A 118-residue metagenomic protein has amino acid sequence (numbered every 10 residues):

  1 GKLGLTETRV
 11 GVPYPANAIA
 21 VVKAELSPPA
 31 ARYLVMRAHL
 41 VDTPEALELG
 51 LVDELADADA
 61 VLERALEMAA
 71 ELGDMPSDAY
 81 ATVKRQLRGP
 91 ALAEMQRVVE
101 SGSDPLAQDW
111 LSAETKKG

Functional and structural regions predicted by a protein language model:
G1, V52-R97: C-terminal long alpha-helix characteristic of the crotonase
G1-L34, R64, M68: CoA-thioester-processing core
N17, V41, A60, D78 (+2 more regions): Conserved active-site and cofactor/substrate-binding residues in soluble primary-metabolism enzymes
I19, P28-A31, Y80, S103 (+1 more regions): A general structural signal for well-ordered alpha-helical segments in protein cores
E25, L40, L55: Short aromatic/basic micro-patch
A38-E45: Acidic, divalent-metal-coordinating active-site segment for phosphoryl/phosphodiester hydrolysis, typified by short
E48: Active-site-proximal loop->helix
Q86, A93-G118: Intrinsically disordered, low-complexity segments enriched in small/flexible residues
